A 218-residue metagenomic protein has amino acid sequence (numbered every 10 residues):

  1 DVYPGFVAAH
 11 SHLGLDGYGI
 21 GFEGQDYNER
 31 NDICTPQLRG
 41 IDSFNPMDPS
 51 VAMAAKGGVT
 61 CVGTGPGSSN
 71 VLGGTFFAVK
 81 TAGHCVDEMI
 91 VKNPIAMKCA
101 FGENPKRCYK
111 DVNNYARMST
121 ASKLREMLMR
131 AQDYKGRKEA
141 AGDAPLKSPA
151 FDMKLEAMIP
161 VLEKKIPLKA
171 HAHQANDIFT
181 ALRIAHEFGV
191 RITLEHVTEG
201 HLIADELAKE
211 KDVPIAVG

Functional and structural regions predicted by a protein language model:
D1, A100, K106, I215-G218: Short, intrinsically disordered, charge-balanced linker/junction segments flanking boundaries in proteins
D1-G65: Metal-associated gating/positioning segment near the N- to mid-region
L13, S68, Q174, T198-G200: Active-site-proximal loop/turn and secondary-structure-junction residues that shape catalytic pockets, frequently
L15-G17, L72, T180, L202-A204: Extracytoplasmic/secreted cell-surface and envelope-processing proteins
M47-T193: Polyanionic/metal-chelating signatures
H84-E88, D205, A216: A post-motif C-terminal structural segment
A185-R191, A208-A216: Glycine-enriched alpha-helix->loop->beta-strand junction motifs that scaffold or abut catalytic
E199-E210: Active-site-adjacent beta->alpha loops and helix N-cap segments on the catalytic face of soluble alpha/beta enzymes
